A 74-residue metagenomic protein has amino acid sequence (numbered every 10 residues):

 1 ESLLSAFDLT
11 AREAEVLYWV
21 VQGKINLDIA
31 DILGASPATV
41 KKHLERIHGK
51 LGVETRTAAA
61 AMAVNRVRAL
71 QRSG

Functional and structural regions predicted by a protein language model:
E1-K42, K50, V64-G74: Helix-turn-helix DNA-binding segment
